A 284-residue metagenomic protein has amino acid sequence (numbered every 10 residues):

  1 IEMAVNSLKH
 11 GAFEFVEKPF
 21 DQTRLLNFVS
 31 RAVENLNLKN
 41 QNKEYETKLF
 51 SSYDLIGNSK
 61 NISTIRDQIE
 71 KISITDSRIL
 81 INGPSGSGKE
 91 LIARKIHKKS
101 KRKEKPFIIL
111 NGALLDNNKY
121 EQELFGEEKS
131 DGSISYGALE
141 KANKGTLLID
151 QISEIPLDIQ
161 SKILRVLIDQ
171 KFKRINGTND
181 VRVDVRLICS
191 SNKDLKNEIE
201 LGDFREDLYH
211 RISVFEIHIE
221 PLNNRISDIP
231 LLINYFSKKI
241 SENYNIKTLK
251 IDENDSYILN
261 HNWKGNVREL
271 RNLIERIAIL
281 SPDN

Functional and structural regions predicted by a protein language model:
I1-E2, N117, P156, D180: Negatively charged, flexible loop motifs adjacent to catalytic sites in prokaryotic signal transduction proteins
A4, Y45, I65, S87 (+11 more regions): Conserved RecA-like P-loop NTPase ATPase core
E17-F20, Q68-D131, E140-P156, P221-I226 (+1 more regions): Conserved post-Walker A coupling segment in P-loop NTPases
Q22-P84, E90: Flexible nucleotide-interacting loop at or near the entrance of a catalytic core
Q22-V33, N58-K60, E70, I74 (+3 more regions): Nucleotide-binding/hydrolysis machinery
I79-I81, K95, L115-Q122, Y136-Q170 (+4 more regions): Conserved AAA+/SF3 P-loop NTPase catalytic/coupling segment centered on the Walker-B
